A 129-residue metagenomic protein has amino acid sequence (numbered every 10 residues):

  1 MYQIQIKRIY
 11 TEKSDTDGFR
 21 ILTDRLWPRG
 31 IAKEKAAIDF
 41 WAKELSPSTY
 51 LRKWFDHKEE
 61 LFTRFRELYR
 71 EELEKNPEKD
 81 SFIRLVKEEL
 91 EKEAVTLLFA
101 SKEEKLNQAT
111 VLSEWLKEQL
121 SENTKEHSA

Functional and structural regions predicted by a protein language model:
M1-A129: Residues lining hydrophobic/aromatic ligand-binding pockets adjacent to catalytic sites
